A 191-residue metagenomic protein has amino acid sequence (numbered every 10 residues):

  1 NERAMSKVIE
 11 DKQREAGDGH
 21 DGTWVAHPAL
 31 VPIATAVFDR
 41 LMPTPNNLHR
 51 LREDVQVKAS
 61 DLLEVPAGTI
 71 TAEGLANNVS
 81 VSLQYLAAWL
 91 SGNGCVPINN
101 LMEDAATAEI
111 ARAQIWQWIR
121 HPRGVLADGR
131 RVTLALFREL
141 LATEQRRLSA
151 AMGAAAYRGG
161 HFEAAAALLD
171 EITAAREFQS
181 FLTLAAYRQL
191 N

Functional and structural regions predicted by a protein language model:
N1-N191: Expand to "…catalyze enediolate/carbanion chemistry for C-C bond making/breaking, isomerization, decarboxylation
